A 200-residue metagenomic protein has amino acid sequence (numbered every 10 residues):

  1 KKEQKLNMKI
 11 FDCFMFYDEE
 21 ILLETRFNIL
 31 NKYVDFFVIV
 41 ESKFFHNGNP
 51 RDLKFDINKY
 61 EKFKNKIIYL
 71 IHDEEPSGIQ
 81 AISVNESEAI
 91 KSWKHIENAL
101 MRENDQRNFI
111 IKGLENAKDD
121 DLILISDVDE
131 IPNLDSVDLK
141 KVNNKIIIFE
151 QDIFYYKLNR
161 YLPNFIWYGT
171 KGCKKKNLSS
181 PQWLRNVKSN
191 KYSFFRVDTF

Functional and structural regions predicted by a protein language model:
K2-K32: N-proximal low-complexity "stem/linker" segments adjacent to membrane-targeting elements
I10, N31-F45, K62-I68: Short loop->beta transition adjacent to catalytic acidic/histidine clusters or analogous donor-positioning motifs
C13, T25, N108, K112 (+2 more regions): Catalytic phosphate/metal-binding cores of nucleic-acid and nucleotide-processing enzymes, i.e., regions that mediate
L23-N28, I39-F55: SAM cofactor-binding core of SAM-dependent methyltransferases, primarily the Rossmann-like beta-alpha-beta module
V34, K64, D120, N143-N144: Short, well-ordered alpha-helix to beta-strand connector turns
F45-D121: Active-site-proximal specificity loops/subdomain of glycosyltransferases
L100, E130-F200: Conserved catalytic core of nucleotide-sugar-dependent glycosyltransferases
D119-I131: Short beta-strand-to-loop acidic/aromatic patch adjacent to the donor-nucleotide binding site
